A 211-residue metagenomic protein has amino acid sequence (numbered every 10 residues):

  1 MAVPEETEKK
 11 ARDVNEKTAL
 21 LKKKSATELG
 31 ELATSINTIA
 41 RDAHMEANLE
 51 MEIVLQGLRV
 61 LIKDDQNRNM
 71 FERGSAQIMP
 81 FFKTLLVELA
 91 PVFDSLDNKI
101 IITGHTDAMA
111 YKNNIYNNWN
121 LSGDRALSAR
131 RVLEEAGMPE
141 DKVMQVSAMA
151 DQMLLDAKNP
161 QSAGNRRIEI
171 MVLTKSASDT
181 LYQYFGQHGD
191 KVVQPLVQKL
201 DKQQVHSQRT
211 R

Functional and structural regions predicted by a protein language model:
M1-N69, D179-R211: Juxtamembrane linker/hinge segments adjacent to a transmembrane helix in small membrane proteins
E31-L32, K63, M70-F81, H105-G186 (+2 more regions): Periplasmic OmpA-like peptidoglycan-binding domain that tethers envelope proteins to the cell wall
I36, A40-H44, I62, F93 (+3 more regions): Sec/Tat-exported extracytoplasmic proteins
Q56-L58, N98, D151: Beta-strand-connecting loop/turn residues
V60, L86, I102, V146: Conserved hydrophobic/aromatic pocket- or pore-lining residues that grip, position, or stack substrates in active sites
A76-D94, I100: Mid-length scaffold segments of soluble, non-membrane domains
